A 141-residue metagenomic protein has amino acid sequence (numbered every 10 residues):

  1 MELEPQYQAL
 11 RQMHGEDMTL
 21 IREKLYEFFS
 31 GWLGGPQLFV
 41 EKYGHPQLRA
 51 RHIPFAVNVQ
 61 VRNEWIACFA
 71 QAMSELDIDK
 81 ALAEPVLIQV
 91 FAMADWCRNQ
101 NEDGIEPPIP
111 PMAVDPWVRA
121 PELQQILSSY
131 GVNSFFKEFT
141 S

Functional and structural regions predicted by a protein language model:
M1-S141: Core of compact, soluble alpha-helical bundle domains
